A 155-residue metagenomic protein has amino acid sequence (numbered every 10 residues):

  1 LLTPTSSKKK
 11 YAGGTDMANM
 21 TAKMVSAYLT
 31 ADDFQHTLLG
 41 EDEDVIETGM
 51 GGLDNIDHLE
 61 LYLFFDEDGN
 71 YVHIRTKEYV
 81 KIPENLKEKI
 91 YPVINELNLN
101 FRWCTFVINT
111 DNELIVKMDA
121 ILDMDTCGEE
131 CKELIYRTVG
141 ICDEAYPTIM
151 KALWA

Functional and structural regions predicted by a protein language model:
L1-M17: Short, Lys/Arg-enriched N-terminal segments with co-localized hydrophobic residues within the first ~10-30 amino acids
G13-E60: Charge-rich, low-complexity N-terminal segments
E43-I46, N70-V72, L114: Hydrophobic residues embedded in beta-strands of well-ordered beta-sheets
M50-I82: Long, continuous compositionally biased terminal/linker segments
V72-E113: Short, internal acidic amphipathic alpha-helical interface segments that mediate docking to partner proteins
W103-Y136: Well-ordered alpha/beta subsegment
E130-T148: Long, well-ordered alpha-helical scaffolding segments within enzyme catalytic domains, especially pronounced
M150-A155: Short, highly charged C-terminal tails/helix-capping segments
